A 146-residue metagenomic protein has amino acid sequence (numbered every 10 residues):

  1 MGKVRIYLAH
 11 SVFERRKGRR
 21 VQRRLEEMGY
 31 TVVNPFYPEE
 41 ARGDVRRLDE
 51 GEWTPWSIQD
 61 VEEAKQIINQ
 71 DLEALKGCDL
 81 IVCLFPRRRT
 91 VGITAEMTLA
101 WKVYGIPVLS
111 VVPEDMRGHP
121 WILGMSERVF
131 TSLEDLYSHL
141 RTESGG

Functional and structural regions predicted by a protein language model:
M1-G146: Conserved catalytic or regulatory cores that recognize and/or transform ribose-phosphate-containing ligands
